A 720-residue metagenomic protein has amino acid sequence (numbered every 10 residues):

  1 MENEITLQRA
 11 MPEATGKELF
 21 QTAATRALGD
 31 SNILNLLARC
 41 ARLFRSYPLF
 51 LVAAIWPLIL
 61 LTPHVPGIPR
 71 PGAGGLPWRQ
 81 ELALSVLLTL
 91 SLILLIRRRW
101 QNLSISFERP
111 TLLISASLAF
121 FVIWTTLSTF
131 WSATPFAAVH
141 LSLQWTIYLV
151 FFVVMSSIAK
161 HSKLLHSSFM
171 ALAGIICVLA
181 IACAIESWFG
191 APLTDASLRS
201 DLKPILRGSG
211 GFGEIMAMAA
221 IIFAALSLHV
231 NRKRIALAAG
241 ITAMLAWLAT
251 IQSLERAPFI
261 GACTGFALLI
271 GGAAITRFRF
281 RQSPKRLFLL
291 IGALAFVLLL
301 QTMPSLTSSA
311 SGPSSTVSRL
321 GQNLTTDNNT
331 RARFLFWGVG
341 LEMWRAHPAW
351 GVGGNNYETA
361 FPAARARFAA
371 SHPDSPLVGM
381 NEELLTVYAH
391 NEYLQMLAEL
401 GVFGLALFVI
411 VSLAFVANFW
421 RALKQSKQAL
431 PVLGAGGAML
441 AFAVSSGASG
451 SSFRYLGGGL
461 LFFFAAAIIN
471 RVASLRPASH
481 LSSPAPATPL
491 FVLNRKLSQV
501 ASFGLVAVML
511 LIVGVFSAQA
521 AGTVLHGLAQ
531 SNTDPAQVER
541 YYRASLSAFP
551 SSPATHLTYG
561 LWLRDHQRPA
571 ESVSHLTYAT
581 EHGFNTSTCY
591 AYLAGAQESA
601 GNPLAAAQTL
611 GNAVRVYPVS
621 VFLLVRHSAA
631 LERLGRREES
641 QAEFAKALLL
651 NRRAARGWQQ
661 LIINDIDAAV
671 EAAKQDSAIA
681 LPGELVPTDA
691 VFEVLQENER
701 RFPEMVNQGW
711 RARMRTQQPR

Functional and structural regions predicted by a protein language model:
M1-I5, R9, L528-R720: C-terminal luminal/periplasmic domains and tails of membrane-associated envelope-modifying transferases
E2-L28, I33-L61, A83-L95, L118-T129 (+8 more regions): Alpha-helical transmembrane segments of multi-pass inner-membrane proteins
G67-L88, Y388-I410: Membrane-interface anchor segments at the N-terminal boundary of transmembrane helices in multi-pass membrane enzymes
G67-R79, P135-V139, A257, S449-F453: Membrane-helix interface and helix-disruption motif detector
G67-T126: Hydrophobic alpha-helical transmembrane segments in multi-pass integral membrane proteins
A73-W78, A133-A138, R199-G213, T325 (+1 more regions): Short aromatic-rich membrane-water interface segments that cap or initiate transmembrane helices in multi-pass membrane
L193-R199, K203, A310-F334, M343 (+1 more regions): Interfacial juxtamembrane loops and adjacent helix segments that form the catalytic/substrate-binding surfaces
L300-S315, S498-Q537: Hydrophobic alpha-helical transmembrane segments in integral membrane proteins
